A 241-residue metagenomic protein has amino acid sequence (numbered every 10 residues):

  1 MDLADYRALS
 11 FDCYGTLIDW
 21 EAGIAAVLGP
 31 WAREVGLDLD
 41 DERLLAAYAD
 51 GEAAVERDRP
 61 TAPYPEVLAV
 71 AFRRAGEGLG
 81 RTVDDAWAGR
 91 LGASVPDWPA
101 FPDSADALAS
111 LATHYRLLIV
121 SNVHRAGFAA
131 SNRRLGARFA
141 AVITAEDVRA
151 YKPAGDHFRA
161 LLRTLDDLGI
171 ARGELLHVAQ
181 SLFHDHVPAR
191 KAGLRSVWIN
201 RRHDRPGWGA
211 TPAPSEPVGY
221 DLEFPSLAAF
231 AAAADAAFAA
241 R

Functional and structural regions predicted by a protein language model:
M1-Y6, A105, A109, R116-R241: Asp-based, Mg2+/Mn2+-dependent phosphohydrolase catalytic module
D2-P102, T113: N-terminal helical cap/lid subdomain that shapes the substrate entry/recognition surface in HAD-like hydrolases
